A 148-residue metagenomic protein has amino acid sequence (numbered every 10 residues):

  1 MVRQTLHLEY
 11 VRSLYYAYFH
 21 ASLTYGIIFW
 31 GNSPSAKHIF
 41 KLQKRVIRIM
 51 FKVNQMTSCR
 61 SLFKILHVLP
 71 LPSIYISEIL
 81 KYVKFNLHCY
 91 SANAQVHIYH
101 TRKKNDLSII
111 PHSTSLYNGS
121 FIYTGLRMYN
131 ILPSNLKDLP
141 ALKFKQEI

Functional and structural regions predicted by a protein language model:
M1-I148: Hydrophobic/basic alpha-helical segments
